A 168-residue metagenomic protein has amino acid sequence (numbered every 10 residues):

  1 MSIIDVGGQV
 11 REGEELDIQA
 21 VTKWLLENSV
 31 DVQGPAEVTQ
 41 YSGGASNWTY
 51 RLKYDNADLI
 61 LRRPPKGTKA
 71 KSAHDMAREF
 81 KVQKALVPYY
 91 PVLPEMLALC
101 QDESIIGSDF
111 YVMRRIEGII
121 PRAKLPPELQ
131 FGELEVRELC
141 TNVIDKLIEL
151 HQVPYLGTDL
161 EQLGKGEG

Functional and structural regions predicted by a protein language model:
M1-V32, A36: Juxta-kinase regulatory segment immediately upstream of eukaryotic protein kinase catalytic domains
P35-G168: ATP-binding pocket architecture of kinase catalytic cores
